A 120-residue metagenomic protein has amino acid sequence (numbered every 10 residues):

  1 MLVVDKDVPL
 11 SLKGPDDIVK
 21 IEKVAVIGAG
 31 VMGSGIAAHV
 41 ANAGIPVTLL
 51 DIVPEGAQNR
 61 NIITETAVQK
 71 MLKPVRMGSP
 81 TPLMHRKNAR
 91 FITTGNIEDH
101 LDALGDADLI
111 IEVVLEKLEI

Functional and structural regions predicted by a protein language model:
L2-M71: NAD(P)+-binding Rossmann beta1-loop-alpha1 motif at the extreme N-terminus of oxidoreductases
I52-I63, K70-I120: Rossmann-like NAD(P)-binding element
